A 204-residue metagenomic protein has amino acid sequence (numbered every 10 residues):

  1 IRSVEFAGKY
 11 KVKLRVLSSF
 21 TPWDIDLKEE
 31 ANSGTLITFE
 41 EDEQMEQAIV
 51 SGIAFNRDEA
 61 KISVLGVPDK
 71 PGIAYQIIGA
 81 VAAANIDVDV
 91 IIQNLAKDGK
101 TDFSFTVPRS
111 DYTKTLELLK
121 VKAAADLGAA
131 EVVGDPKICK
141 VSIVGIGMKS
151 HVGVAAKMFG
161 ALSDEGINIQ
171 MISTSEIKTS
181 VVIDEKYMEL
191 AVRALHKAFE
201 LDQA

Functional and structural regions predicted by a protein language model:
I1-A204: C-terminal catalytic "cap/lid" subdomain
